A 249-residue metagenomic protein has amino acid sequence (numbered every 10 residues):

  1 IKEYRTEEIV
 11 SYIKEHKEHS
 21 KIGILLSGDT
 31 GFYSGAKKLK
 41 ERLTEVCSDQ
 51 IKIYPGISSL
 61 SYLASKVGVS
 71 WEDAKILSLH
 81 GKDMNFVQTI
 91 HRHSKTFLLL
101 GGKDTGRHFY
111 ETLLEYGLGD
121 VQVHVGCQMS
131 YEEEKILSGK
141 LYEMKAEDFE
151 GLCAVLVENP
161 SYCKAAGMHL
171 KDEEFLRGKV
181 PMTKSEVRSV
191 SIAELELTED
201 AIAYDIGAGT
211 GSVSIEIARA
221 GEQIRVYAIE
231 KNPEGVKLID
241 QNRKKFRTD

Functional and structural regions predicted by a protein language model:
I1-K52, Q223-V226, E230, Q241 (+1 more regions): Class I S-adenosyl-L-methionine
E3-E7, K21-I22, K95-V180: A contiguous loop/helix-start segment that scaffolds small-molecule binding in enzyme catalytic cores
S27-S34, P55-S59, G101-T105, T210 (+1 more regions): Gly/Ser/Thr-rich loops at beta-strand to alpha-helix junctions that form or flank small-molecule/cofactor-binding
G28-S94: Class I SAM-dependent methyltransferase SAM-binding "motif I" and its flanking Rossmann-like core
K184-E199: Conserved alpha-helix/loop element of class I SAM-dependent methyltransferases that forms part of the SAM/SAH-binding
D200-G209: Conserved class I S-adenosyl-L-methionine
T210-E222: Conserved SAM-binding loop of SAM-dependent methyltransferases across substrates and taxa, primarily the Class I
V236-K237: Short alpha-helix immediately C-terminal to the canonical SAM-binding loop
